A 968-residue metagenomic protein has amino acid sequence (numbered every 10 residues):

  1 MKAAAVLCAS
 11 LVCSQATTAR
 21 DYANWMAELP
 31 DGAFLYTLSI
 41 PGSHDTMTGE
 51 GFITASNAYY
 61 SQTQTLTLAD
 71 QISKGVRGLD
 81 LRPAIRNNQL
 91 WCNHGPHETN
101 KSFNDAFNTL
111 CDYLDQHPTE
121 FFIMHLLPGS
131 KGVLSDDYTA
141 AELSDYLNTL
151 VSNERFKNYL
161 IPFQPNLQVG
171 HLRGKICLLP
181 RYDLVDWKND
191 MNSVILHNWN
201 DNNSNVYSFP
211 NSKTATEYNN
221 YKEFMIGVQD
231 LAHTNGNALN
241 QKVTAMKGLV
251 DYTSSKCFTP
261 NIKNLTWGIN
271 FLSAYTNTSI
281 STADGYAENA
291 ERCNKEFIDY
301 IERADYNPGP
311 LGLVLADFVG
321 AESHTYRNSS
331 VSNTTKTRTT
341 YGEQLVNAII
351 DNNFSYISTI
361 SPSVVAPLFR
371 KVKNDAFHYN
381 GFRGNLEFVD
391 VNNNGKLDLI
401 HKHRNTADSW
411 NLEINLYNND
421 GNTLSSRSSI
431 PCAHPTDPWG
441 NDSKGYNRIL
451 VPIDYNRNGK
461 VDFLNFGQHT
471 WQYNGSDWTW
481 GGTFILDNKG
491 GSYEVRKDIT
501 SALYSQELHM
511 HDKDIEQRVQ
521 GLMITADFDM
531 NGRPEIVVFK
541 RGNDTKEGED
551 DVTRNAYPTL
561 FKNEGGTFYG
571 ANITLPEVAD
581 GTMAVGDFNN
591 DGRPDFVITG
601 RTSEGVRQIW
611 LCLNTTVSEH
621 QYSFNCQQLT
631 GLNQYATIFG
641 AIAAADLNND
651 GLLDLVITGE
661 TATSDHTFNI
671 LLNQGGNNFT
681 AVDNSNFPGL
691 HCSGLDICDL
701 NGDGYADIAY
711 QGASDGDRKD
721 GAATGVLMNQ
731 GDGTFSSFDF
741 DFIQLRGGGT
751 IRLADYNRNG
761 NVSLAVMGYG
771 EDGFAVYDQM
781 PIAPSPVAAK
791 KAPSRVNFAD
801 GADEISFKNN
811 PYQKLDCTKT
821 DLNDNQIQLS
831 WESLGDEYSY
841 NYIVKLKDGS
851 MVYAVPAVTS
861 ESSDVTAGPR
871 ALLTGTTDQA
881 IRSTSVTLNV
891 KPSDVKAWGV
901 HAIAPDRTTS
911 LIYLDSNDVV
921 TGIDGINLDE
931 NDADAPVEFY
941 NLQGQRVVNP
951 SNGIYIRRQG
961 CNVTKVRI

Functional and structural regions predicted by a protein language model:
K2, V920-I968: C-terminal outer-membrane/trafficking sorting elements
T17-K74, N87-Q116, E120-F121, D186 (+1 more regions): Long, acidic (Asp/Glu-rich), low-complexity accessory segments flanking structured domains
I360-G381, L416-G445, L486-R518, Y557 (+8 more regions): Blade-edge motifs of beta-propeller repeat domains
R383-V391, N447-Y455, V519-F528, D580-F588 (+3 more regions): Beta-propeller blade termini
D390-K396, D454-K460, K489, D527-D529 (+10 more regions): Calcium-coordinating acidic loop motifs
P784-E837, R907-V919: Pro/Thr/Ser/Gly-rich low-complexity, intrinsically disordered linker/stalk tracts
S839-P892: Recognizes extended acidic, P/S/T-rich segments that occur within or adjacent to Ig-like beta-sandwich modules
N889-R907: Beta-strand-rich modules
